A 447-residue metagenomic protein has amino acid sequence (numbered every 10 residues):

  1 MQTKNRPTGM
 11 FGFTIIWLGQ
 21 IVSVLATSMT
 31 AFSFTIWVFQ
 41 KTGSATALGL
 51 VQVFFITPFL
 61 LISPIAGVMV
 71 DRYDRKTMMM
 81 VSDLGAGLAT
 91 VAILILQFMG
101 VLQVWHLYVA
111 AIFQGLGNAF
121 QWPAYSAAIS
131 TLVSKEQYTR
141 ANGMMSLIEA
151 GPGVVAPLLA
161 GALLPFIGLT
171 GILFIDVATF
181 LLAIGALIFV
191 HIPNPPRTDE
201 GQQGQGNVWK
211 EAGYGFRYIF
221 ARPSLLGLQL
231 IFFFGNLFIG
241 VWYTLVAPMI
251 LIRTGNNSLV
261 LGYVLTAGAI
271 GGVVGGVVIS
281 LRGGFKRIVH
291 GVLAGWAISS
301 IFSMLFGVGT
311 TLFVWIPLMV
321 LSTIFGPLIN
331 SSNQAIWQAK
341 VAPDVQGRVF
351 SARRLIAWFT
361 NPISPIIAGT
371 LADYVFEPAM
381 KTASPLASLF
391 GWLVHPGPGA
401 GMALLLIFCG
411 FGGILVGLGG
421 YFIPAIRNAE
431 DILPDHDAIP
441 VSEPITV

Functional and structural regions predicted by a protein language model:
M1-F13, P193-L230, P440-T446: Juxtamembrane intracellular "pre-TM" segments in multi-pass secondary transporters
G12-F32, Q52-V70, D74-A89, H106-P165 (+8 more regions): Substrate-agnostic recognition of the 12-TM MFS/MFS-like secondary transporter fold
T30, F39, A92-Q97, Q114 (+4 more regions): MFS-fold secondary transporters
T30-S33, W37, T42-Q52, G143 (+1 more regions): Small-residue hotspots at the loop-to-helix junctions and early N-terminal turns of transmembrane alpha-helices
T42, D74, L96-Q97, V308-T310: Helix-breaking motifs and short loop linkers at transmembrane-helix boundaries and internal kinks in secondary membrane
L61, M78, A92, W209 (+3 more regions): C-terminal transmembrane bundle of multi-pass solute transporters/carriers
G100, A127, T131, L173-G204 (+4 more regions): Helix-loop junctions on the cytosolic side of multi-pass membrane transporters, especially the intracellular loop
V104-A111, G115, R140-T198, L259-T266 (+4 more regions): Hydrophobic alpha-helical transmembrane segments
